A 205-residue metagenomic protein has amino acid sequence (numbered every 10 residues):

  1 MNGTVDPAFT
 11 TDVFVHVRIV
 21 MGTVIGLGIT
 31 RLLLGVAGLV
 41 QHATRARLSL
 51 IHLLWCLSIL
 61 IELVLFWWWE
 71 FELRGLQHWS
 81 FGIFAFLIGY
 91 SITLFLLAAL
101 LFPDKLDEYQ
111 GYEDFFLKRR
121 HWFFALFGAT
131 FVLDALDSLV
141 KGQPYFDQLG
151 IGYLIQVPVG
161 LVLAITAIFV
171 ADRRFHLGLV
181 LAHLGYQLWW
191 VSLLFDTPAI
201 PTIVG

Functional and structural regions predicted by a protein language model:
N2, W190-G205: Juxtamembrane boundary at the C-terminal end of a transmembrane helix
N2-G28: Hydrophobic transmembrane alpha-helical segments in integral membrane proteins
V13-G22, L76-L94: Alpha-helical transmembrane segments
G38-I51, R74-W79, L106-L117, I168-L179: Membrane-interface helix-boundary motifs at transmembrane edges
L48-L73: A generic, lipid-embedded transmembrane alpha helix
L54, H176-L188: Central hydrophobic cores of alpha-helical transmembrane segments in multi-pass integral membrane proteins
W67-G75, A135-P144, L194-I200: Juxtamembrane "helix-exit" motif on the non-cytosolic side of transmembrane helices
F86-V157: Membrane-proximal helix-loop-helix units in multi-pass membrane proteins
